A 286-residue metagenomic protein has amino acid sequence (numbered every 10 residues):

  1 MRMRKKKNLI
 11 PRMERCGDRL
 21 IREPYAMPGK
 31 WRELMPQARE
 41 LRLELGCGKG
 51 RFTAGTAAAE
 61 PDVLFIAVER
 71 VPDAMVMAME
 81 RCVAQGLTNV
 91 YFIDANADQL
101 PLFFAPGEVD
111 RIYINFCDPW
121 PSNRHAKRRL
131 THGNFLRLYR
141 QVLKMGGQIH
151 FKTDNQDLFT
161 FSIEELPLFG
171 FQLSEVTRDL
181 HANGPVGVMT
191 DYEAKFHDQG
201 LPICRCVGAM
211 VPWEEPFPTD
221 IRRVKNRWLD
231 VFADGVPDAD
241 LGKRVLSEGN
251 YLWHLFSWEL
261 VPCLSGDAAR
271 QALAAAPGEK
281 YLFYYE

Functional and structural regions predicted by a protein language model:
M1-L41, R51-A58: S-adenosyl-L-methionine
G46-G48: Class I SAM-dependent methyltransferase "Motif I" SAM/SAH-binding loop
V71: Conserved SAM/SAH-binding beta-strand->alpha-helix loop
E80-P106: S-adenosyl-L-methionine
T131-M145: A short glycine-rich, Lys/Arg-flanked "PGG" loop and its adjoining helix->strand segment in the class I
F135-R137, T160-D179: Conserved Class I S-adenosyl-L-methionine
G146-T153: Conserved beta-strand signature within the Rossmann-like core of class I S-adenosyl-L-methionine
F169-E286: Class I S-adenosyl-L-methionine
